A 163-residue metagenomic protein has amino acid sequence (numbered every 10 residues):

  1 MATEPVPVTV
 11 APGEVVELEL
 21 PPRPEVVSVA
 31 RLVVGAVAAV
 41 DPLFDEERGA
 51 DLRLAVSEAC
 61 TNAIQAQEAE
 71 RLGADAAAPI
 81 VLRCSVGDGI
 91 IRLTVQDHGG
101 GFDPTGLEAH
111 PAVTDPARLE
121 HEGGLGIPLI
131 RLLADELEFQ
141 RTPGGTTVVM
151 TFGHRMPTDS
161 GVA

Functional and structural regions predicted by a protein language model:
M1-E17, P21, I64-A163: Conserved beta-strand-loop-beta-strand hairpin that lines the nucleotide-binding pocket of ATP/GTP-utilizing enzymes
V33-V40, N62, E136: Solvent-exposed, charged/polar functional surfaces in cytosolic regulatory/catalytic domains
G35-S57, L119-E120: Conserved short strand/loop->alpha-helix "switch" segment adjacent to the catalytic nucleotide/phosphoryl-transfer site
S57, T61, Q65: Short alpha-helix lining the ATP-binding pocket of the histidine-kinase-like ATPase
